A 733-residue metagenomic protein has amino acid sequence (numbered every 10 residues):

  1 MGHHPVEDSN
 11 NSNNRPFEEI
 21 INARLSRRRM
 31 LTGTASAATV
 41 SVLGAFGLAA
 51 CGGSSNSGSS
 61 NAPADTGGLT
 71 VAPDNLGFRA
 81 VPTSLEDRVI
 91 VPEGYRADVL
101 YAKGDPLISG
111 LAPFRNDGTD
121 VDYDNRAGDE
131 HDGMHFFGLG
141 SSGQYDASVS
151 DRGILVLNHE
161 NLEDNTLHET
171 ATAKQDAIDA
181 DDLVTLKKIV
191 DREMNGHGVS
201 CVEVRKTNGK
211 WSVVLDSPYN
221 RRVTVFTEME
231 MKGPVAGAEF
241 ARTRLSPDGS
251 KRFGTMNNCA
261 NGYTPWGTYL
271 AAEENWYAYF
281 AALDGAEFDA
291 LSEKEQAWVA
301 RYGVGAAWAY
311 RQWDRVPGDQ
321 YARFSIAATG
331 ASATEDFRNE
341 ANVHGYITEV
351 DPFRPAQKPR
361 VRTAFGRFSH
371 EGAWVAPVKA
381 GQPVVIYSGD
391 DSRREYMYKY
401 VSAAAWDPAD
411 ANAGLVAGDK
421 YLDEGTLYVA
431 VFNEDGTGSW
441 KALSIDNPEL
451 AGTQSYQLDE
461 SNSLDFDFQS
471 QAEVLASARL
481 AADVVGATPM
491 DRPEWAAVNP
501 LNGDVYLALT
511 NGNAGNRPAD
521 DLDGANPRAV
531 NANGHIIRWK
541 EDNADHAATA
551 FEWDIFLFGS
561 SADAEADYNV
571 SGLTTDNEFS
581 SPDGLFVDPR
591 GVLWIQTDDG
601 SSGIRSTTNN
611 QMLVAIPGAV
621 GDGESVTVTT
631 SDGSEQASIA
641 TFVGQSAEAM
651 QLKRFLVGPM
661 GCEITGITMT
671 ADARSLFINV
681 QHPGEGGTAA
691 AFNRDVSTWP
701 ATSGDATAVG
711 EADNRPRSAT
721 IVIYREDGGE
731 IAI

Functional and structural regions predicted by a protein language model:
M1-R29, S36-A45: N-terminal secretory signal peptides
N13-I21, S36, L43, N56 (+1 more regions): Sequence/structural signature of beta-propeller domains
A49-A50: C-terminal motif of bacterial Sec signal peptides marking the signal peptidase cleavage site
